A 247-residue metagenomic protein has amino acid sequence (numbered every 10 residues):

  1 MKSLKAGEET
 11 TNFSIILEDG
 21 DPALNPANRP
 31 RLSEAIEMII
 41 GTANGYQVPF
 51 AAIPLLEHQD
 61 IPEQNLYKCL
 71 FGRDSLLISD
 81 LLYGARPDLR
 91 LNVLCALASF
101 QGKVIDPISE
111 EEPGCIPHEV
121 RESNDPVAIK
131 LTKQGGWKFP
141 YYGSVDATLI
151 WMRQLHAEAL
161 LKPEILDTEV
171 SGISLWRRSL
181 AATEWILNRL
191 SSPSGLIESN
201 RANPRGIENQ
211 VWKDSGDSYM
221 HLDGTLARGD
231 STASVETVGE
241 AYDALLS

Functional and structural regions predicted by a protein language model:
M1-S247: Acidic, mature catalytic/reactive cores of soluble proteins
